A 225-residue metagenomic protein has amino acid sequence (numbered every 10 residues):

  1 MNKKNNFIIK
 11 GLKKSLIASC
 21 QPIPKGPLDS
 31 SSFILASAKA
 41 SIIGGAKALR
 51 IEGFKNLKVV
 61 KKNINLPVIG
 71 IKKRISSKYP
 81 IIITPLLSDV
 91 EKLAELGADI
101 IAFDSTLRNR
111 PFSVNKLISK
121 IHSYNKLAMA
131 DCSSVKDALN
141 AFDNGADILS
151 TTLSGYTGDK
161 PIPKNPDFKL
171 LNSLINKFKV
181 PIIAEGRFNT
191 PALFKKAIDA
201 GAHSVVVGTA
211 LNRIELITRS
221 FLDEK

Functional and structural regions predicted by a protein language model:
M1-E91, E95, A128, K136-D143: Conserved N-terminal beta1-alpha1 strand-loop-helix module at the mouth
M1-N5, I23-L28, K136, F168-K225: Alpha/beta catalytic cores of nucleotide-metabolism and tRNA/nucleoside-modifying enzymes
C20-I23, K72, S76, L96-R110 (+2 more regions): Glycine-rich phosphate-binding active-site loops on the catalytic face of alpha/beta enzymes
A38, L57, V90, I118 (+4 more regions): Generic hydrophobic/aromatic pocket-lining and core-packing "Φ" positions
G45, I64-V68, E95-I100, S123-N125 (+4 more regions): Glycine-enriched alpha-helix->loop->beta-strand junction motifs that scaffold or abut catalytic
A46-G53, I81-I83, V90, D99-P111 (+5 more regions): Catalytic beta/alpha-barrel core
K61-I64, T106-R108, I118, R187: Sequence-structural signature of mature extracellular/luminal beta-sheet repeat domains, prominently beta-propellers
V114-S123, S133-V135, N140-T151, P161-K179: Short loop-to-alpha-helix "cap/lid" segments that border enzyme active sites across diverse enzyme classes
